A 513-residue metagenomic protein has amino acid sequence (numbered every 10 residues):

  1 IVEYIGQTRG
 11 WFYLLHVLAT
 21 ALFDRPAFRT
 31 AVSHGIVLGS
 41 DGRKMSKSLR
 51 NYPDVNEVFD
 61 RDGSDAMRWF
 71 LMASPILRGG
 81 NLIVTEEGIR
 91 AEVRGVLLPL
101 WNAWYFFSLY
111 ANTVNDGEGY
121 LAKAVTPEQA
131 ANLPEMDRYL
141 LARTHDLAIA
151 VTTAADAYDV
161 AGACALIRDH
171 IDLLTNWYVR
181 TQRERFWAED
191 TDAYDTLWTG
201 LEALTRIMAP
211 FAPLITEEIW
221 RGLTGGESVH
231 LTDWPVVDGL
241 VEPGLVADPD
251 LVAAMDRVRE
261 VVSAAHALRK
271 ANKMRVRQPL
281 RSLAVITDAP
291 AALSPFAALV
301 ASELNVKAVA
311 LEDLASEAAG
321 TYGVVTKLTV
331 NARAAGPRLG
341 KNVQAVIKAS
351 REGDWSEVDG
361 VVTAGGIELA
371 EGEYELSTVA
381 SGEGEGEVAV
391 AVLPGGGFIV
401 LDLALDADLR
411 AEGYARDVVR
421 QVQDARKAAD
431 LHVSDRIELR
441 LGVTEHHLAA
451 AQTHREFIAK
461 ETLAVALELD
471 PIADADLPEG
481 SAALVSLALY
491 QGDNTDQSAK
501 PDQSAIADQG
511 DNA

Functional and structural regions predicted by a protein language model:
I1-Q7, I89: A short glycine/serine-rich beta->alpha loop
L14-A21: Short Ser/Thr-interspersed hydrophobic loop/turn segments at strand-loop and sheet-helix junctions that line or gate
L22-D60, S64, V84, G88-D496 (+1 more regions): Feature 926 captures the class I aminoacyl-tRNA synthetase adenylation module centered on the KMSKS loop
D65, S74-L77: C-terminal catalytic domains of large/alpha subunits in multi-subunit enzymes
F70-A73, A111: Structured mid-domain segments that build the active-site/substrate or prosthetic-cofactor binding neighborhood
M72-P75, L147: A glycine-rich, basic-preceded beta-loop-alpha segment at the flavin cofactor/substrate interface of flavin-utilizing
G80: Small/polar low-complexity and glycine-rich loop motifs
